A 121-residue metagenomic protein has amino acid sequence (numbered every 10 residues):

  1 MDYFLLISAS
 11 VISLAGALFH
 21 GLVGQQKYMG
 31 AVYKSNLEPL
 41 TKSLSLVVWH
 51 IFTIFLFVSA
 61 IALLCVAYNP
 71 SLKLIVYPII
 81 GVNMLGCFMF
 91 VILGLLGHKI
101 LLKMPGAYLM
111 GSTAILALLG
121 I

Functional and structural regions predicted by a protein language model:
M1-D2, Y33-E38: Helix-boundary and loop/linker segments of multi-pass membrane transporters
M1-S10, A62-I75, L118-I121: Helix-coil boundary and interhelical linker segments in multi-pass alpha-helical membrane proteins
Y3, L74-P78, H98-L109: Non-cytosolic membrane-interface motifs at loop->transmembrane helix junctions
S8-L18, P105-L119: Alpha-helical transmembrane segments of integral membrane proteins, especially early/N-terminal helices
V11, A15-K27, L40-A67, I80-L85: Core segments of alpha-helical transmembrane spans in multipass integral membrane proteins
N36-L44, L63-L74, F90-L96: Short juxtamembrane and helix-loop transition motifs at transmembrane-helix boundaries in membrane proteins
F52, V76-F90, Y108-A114: Hydrophobic alpha-helical membrane segments
N69-P70, F88-M104, A117-I121: Membrane-helix boundary connector in multi-pass membrane proteins
